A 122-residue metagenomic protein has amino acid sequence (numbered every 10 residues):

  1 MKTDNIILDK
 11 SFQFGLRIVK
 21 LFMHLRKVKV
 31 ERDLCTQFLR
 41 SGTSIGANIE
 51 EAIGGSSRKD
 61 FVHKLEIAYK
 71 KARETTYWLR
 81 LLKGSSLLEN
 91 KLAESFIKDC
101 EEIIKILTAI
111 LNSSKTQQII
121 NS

Functional and structural regions predicted by a protein language model:
M1-A47, E51, G55-S122: Short, C-terminally biased terminal segments at protein or domain edges
